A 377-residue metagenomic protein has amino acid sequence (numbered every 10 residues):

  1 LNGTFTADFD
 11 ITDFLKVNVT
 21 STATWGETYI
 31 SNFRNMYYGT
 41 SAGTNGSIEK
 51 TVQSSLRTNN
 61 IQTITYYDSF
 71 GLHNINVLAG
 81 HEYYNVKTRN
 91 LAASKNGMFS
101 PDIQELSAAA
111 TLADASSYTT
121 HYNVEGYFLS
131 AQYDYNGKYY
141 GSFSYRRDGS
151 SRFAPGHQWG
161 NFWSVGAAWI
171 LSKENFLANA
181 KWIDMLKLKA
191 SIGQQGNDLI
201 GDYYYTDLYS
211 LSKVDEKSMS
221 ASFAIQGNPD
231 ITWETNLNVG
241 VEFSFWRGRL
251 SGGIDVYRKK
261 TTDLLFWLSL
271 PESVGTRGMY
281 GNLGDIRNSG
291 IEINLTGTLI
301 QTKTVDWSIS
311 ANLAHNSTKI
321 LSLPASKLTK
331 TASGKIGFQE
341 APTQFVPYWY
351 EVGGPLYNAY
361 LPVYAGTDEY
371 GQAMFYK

Functional and structural regions predicted by a protein language model:
L1, A109-F128, T206, K213-S251 (+2 more regions): Outer-membrane beta-barrel signature, preferentially recognizing the C-terminal barrel domain of Gram-negative
L1, N32-I48, K87-S117, D202-Q226 (+4 more regions): Surface-exposed loop/turn segments flanking beta-strands in extracellular/periplasmic regions
G3-F9, Q62-Y66, A79, L129-Y133 (+4 more regions): Residues on the lipid-exposed face of transmembrane beta-strands in outer-membrane beta-barrel proteins
D8-F99, A154-G156, V256-G290, T304-D306 (+2 more regions): Small-side-chain secondary-structure face that scaffolds active or pore-lining regions
D10-T12, S69-L72, N136, S172-E174 (+7 more regions): Outer-membrane beta-barrel channels and translocator barrels
V17-S21, I75-A79, G141-F143, D184-A190 (+2 more regions): Transmembrane beta-strands of outer-membrane beta-barrel proteins
A23-Y29, H81-K87, Y145-S151, L171-K173 (+5 more regions): Transmembrane beta-strands of outer-membrane beta-barrel pores
G281, T298-K377: Conserved small-residue
